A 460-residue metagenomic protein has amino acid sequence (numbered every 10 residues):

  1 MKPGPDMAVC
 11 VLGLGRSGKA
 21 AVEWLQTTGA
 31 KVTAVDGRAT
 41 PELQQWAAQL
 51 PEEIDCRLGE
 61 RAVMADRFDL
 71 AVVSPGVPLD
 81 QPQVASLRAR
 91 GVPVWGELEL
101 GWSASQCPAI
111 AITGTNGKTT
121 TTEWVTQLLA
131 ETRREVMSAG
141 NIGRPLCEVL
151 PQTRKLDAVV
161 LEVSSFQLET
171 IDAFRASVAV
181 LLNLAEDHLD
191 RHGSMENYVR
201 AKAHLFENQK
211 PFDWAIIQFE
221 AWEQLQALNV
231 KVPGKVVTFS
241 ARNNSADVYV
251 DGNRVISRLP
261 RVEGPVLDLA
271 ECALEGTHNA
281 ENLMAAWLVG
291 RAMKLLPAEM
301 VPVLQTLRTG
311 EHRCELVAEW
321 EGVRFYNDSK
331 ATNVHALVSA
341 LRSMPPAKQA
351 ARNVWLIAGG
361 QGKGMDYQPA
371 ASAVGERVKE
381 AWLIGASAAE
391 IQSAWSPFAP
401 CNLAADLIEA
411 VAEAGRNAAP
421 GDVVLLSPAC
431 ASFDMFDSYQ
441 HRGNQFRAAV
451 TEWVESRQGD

Functional and structural regions predicted by a protein language model:
M1-G96, L100, A298, S393 (+1 more regions): N-terminal leader/targeting and accessory segments in enzymes
K2-C10, G18-T28, L267-V378, S396: Nucleotide phosphate-binding/pyrophosphate-handling subdomain across enzymes that bind or process nucleotide phosphates
A8, Q26-T27, M64-D66, P75-F219 (+4 more regions): Phosphate-binding loop of NTP-binding sites
L25, A71, I112, N141 (+11 more regions): Residue-level signal for inorganic ion chemistry
K31-R38, A215-F219, W355-A358, R377-A386: Short internal beta-strands
T33-R38, R57-E60, W95-L100, M137-A139 (+5 more regions): Beta-strand->loop->alpha-helix junctions that form or flank phosphate-binding loops in nucleotide-handling enzymes
P41-D55, Q368-D422, Q458-G459: C-terminal helical cap/extension that packs against the catalytic core of soluble nucleotide-cofactor enzymes
A429-E455: Glycine/aspartate-rich loop-and-adjacent alpha/beta segment that forms the canonical ThDP
